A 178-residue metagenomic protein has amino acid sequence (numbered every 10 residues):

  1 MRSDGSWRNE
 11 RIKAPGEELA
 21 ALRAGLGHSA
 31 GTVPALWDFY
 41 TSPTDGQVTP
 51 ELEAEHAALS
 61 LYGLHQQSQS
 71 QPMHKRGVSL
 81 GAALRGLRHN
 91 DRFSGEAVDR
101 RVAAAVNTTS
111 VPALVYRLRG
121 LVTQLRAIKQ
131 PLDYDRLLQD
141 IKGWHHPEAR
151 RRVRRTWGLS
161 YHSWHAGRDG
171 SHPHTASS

Functional and structural regions predicted by a protein language model:
M1-E10, A113, L121, R152: Charged, low-complexity, helix-prone segments enriched in Lys/Glu/Asp/Gln
M1-P50, A57, G63: N-terminal domain-start signal
R8, I12, L26-A30, T44-T49 (+5 more regions): Short, charged/polar micro-motifs that form catalytic or ligand-binding hotspots
G16, A20, P34, D38 (+5 more regions): Non-catalytic, well-ordered alpha-helical scaffold segments
G27, T41, S60, L64 (+4 more regions): Alpha-helical repeat scaffolds in large eukaryotic proteins
D45-G86: Aromatic- and glycine-enriched beta-alpha-beta binding-site module
M73, V78-G143: Conserved binding-pocket/active-site segment within a compact domain
L114-S178: Elongated scaffolding segments in large macromolecular assemblies, built predominantly from amphipathic alpha-helices
